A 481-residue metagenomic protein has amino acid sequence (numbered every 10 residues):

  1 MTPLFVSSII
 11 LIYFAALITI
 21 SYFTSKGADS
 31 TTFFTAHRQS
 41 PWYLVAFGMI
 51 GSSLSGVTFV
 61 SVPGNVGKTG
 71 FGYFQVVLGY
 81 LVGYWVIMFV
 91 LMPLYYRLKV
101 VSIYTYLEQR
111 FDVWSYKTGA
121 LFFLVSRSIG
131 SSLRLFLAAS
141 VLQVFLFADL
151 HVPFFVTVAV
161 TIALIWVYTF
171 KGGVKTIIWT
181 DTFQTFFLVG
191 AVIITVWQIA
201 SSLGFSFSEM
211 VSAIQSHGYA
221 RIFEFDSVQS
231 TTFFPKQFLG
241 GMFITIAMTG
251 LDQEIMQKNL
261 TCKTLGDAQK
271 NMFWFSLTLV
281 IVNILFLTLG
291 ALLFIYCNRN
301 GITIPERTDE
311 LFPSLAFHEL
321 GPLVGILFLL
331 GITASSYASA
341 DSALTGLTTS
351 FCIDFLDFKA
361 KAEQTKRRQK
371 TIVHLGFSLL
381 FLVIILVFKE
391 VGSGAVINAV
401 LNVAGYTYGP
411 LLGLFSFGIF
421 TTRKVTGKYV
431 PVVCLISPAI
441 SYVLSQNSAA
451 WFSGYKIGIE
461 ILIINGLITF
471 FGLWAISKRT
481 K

Functional and structural regions predicted by a protein language model:
M1-K481: Membrane-embedded helix-loop-helix hairpins and adjacent transmembrane boundary segments in multi-pass transporters
